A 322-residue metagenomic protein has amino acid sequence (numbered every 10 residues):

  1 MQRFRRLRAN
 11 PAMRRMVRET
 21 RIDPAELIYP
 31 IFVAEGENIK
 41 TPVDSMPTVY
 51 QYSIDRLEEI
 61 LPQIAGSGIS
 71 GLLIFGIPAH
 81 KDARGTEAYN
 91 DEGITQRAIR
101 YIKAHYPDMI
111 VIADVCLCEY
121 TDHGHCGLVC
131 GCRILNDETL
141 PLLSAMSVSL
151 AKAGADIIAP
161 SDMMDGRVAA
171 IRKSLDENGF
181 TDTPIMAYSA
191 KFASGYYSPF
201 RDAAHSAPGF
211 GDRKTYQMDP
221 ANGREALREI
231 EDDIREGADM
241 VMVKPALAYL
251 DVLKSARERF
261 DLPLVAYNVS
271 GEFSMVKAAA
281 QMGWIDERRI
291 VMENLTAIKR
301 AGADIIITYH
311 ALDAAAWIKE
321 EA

Functional and structural regions predicted by a protein language model:
M1-R18: N-terminal amphipathic/basic leader segments beginning at the initiator methionine
N10, I22-I28, A34-A322: Alpha/beta enzyme core
